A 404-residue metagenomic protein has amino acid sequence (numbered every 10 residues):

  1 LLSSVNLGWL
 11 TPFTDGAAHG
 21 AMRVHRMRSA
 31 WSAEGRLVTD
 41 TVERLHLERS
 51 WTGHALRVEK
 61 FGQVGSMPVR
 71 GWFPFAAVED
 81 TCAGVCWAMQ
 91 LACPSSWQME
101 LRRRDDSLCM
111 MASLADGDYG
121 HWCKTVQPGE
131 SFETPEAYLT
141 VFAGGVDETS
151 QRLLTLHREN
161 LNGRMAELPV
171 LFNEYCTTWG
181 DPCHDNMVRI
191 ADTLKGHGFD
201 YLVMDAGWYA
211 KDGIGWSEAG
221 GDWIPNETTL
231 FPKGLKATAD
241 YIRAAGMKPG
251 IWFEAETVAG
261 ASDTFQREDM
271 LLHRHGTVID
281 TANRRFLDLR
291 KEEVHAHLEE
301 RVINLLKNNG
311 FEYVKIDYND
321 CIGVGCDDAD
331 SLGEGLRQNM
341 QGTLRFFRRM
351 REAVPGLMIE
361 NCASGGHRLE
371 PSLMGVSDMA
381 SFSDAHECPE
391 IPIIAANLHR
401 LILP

Functional and structural regions predicted by a protein language model:
L1, K124-F142: Short Pro-Gly-centered flexible turn/kink motifs
L1-R104, G120: Polysaccharide-binding surfaces and accessory modules of carbohydrate-active proteins
G71-E100, K124, T140-N162, N173 (+4 more regions): Glycine-rich, aromatic-flanked loop segments that form ligand/cofactor-binding clefts across common enzyme folds
L108-D118: Short, structured beta-strand/loop micro-motifs enriched in basic residues and often containing a Trp
M165-I303, Y313, G323-V324: Aromatic-lined carbohydrate-binding/catalytic grooves of carbohydrate-active enzymes
A206, E312-I322, P355, N361-L369: Short acidic/histidine-rich active-site segments
A259-G260, T264-A296, E300, M340-P404: Glycan-recognition surfaces
R301-Q341: N-terminal/domain-start segments enriched in small and hydrophobic, helix-friendly residues, covering either
